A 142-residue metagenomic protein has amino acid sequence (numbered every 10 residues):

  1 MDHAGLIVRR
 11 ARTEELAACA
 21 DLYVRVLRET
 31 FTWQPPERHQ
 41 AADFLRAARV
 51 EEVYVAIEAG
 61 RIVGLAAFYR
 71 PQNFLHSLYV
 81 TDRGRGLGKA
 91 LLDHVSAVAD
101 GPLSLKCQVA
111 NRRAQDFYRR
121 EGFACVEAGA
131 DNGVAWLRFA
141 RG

Functional and structural regions predicted by a protein language model:
M1-E14, F139-G142: Conserved N-terminal entry element of GNAT/NAT acetyltransferase domains
R10-R83, K89-H94, G129: Acetyl-CoA-dependent GNAT
L22-V26, V98, F117, E121: Alpha-helical interaction/dimerization surfaces of two-component signaling modules
Y54-A56, A135-R141: Short beta-strand element of the conserved SAM-dependent methyltransferase core
R83-G84, A110: Glycine-/small-residue-rich active-site loops that bind phosphorylated ligands and cofactors
K89, D93, A110-W136: Conserved active-site alpha-helix within GNAT-family acetyltransferase domains
V98-A110: Conserved GNAT acetyl-CoA-binding A-motif
